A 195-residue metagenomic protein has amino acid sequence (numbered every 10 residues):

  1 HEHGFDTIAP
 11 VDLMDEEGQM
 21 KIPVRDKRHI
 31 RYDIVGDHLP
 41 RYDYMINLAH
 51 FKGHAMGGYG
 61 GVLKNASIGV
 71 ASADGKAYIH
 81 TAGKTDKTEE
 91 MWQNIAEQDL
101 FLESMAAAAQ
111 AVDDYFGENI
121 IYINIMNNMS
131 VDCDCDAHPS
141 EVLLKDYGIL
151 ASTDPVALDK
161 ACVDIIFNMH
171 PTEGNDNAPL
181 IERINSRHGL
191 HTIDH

Functional and structural regions predicted by a protein language model:
H1-H195: Extended, low-polarity segments enriched in aliphatic/aromatic residues
